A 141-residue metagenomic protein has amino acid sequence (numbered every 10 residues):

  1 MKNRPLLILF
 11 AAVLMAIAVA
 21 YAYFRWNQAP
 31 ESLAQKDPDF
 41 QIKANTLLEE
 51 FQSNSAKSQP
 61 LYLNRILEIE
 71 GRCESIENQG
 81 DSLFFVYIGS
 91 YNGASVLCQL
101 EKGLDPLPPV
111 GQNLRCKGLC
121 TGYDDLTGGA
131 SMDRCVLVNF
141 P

Functional and structural regions predicted by a protein language model:
K2-P141: OB-fold and OB-like single-stranded nucleic-acid-recognition modules and their adjacent interaction interfaces
